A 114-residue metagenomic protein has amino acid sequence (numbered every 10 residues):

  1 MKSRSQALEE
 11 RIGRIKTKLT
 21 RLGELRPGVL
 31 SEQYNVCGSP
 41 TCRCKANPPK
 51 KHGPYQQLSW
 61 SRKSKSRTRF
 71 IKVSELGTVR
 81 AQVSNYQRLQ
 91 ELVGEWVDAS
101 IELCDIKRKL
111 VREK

Functional and structural regions predicted by a protein language model:
M1-K114: A positively charged, amphipathic N-terminal helix/segment that binds anionic biomolecules
